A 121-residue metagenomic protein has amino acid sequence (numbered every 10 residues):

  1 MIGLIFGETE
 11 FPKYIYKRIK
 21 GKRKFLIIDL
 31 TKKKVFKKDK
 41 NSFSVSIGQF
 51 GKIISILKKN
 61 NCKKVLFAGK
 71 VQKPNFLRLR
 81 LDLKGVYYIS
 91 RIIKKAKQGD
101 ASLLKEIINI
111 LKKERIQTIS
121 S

Functional and structural regions predicted by a protein language model:
M1-L30: N-terminal basic/disordered segments at the start of proteins
L4-F6, L26-I28, V65-A68, Q117-S121: General beta-strand structural signal in soluble alpha/beta enzymes
F11-K13, F50, P74: Short, well-ordered alpha-helical microsegments
I19, D39-S42, R78-L83: Glycine-rich loop at the start of a catalytic domain that most often binds anionic cofactors/ligands
D29-G51: N-terminal beta-loop-helix "entrance" segment that forms/cooperates in small-molecule cofactor or anionic ligand
F43-L57, A96-A101: Glycine-rich anion/phosphate-binding loops
L57-I92: Glycine-rich nucleotide/cofactor/substrate-binding loop typically near the N-terminus or early in the first domain
G85-S121: Ligand-binding beta-strand-loop-alpha-helix segment within the catalytic cores of soluble metabolic enzymes
